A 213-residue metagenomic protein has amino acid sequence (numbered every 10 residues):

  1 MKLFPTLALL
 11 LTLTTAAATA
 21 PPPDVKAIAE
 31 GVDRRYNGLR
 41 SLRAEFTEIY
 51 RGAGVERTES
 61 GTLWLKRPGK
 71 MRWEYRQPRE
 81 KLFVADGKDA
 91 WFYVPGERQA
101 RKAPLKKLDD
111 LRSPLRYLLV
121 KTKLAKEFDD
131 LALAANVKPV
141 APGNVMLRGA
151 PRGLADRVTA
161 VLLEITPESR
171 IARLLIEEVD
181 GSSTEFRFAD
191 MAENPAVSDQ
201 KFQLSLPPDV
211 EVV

Functional and structural regions predicted by a protein language model:
K2-A8: Sec-dependent signal peptide recognition, specifically the positively charged N-region followed immediately by
A8-T19: Hydrophobic h-region of N-terminal signal peptides that target proteins for export in Gram-negative bacteria
A17-R57, L206-V213: N-terminal leader/targeting segments and the immediate start of mature chains
T58-S60, P78-R79, D86-G87, D156-A160 (+1 more regions): Short, surface-exposed coil-to-beta transition loops
T62-P114, T184-E185: An acidic-aromatic
R98-G143: Flexible, surface-exposed loop/linker segments and immediately adjacent secondary-structure boundaries
K126-V213: Gly/Pro-enriched, hydrophobic low-complexity segments that function as extracytoplasmic propeptides/linkers
